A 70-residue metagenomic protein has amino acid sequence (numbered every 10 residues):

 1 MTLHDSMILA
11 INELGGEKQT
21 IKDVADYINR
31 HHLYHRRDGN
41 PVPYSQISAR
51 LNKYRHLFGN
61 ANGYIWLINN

Functional and structural regions predicted by a protein language model:
M1-H4, Y27-N70: Charged low-complexity interaction tracts in eukaryotic proteins
H4-N12: Hydrophobic residues on short alpha-helical segments
I11-K22: Short capping segments at the starts of secondary-structure elements
